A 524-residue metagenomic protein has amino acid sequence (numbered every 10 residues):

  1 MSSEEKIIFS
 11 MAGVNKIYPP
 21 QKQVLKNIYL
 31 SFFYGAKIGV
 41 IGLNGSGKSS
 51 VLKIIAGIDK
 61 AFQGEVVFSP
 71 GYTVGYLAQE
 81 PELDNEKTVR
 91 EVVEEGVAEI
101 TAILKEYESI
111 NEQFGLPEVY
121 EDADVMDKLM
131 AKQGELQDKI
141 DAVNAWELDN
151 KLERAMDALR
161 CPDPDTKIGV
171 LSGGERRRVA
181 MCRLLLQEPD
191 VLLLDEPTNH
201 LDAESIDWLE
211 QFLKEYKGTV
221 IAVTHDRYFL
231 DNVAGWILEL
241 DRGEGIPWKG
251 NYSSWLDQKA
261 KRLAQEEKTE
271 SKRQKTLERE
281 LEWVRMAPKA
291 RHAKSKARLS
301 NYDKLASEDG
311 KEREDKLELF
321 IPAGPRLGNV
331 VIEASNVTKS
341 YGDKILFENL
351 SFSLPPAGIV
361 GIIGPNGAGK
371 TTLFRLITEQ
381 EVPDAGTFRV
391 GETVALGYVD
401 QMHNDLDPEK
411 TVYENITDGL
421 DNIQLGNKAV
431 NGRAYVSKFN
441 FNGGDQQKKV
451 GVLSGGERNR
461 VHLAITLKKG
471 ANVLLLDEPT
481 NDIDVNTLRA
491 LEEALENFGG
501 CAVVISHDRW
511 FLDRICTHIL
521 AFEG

Functional and structural regions predicted by a protein language model:
M1-S271, D315, A323-G524: ABC ATP-binding cassette signature C-motif
Q258-R291, S295-N301, L305-E312: Intracellular alpha-helical coupling/juxtamembrane segments of multi-pass membrane proteins
